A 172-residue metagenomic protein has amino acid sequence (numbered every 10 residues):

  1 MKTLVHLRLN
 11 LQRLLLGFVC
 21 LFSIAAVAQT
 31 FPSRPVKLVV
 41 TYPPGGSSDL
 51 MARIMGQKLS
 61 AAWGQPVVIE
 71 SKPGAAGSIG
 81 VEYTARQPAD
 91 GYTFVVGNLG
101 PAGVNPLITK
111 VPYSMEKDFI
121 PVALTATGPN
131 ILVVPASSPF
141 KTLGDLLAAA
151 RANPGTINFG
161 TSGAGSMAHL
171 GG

Functional and structural regions predicted by a protein language model:
M1-L11: N-terminal secretory signal peptides that target proteins for export/translocation
N10-R13, V122: Alpha-helical transmembrane segments of integral membrane proteins
Q12-A25: Bacterial N-terminal signal peptides
G17, V40, P73, P135-A136 (+1 more regions): Generic anion/oxyanion-binding catalytic loop in active/binding sites
A28-D118, T156: N-terminal (or domain-start) structured segment
L59, R86-G91, L99, L107-G172: Hinge/capping helix and adjacent helix->loop/strand transition within the periplasmic-binding protein
